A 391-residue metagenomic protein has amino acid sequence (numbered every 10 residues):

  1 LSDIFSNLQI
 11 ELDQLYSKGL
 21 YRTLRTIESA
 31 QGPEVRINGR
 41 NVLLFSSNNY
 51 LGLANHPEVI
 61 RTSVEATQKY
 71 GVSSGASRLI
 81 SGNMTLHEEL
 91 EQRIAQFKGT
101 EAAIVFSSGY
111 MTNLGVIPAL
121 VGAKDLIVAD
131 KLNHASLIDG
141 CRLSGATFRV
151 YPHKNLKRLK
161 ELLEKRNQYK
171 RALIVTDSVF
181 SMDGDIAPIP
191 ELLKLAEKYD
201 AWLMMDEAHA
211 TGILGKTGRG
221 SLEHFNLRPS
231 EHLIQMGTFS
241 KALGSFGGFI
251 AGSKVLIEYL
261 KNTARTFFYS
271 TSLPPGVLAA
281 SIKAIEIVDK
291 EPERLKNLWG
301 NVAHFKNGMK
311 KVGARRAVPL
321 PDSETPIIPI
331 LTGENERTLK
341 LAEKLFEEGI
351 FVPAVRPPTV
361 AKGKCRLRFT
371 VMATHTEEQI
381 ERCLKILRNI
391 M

Functional and structural regions predicted by a protein language model:
I10, Y16-V72, A201: N-terminal "arm"/small-domain region of PLP-dependent enzymes with the aminotransferase-like
P57, R61-E65, K69, E347-I350 (+1 more regions): PLP-dependent enzyme catalytic core of the Aspartate aminotransferase-like
R61, E65-S108: Conserved N-terminal alpha-helix of the aminotransferase class I/II PLP-enzyme fold
V116-A135: Conserved PLP-anchoring active-site segment centered on the Schiff-base-forming lysine
R149-M205: Active-site phosphate-binding strand-loop segment of PLP-dependent enzymes
T217, E223-Y259: Active-site PLP attachment segment
S272-E291, N297, N301: Structural motif of enzymes handling amino- and sulfur-group chemistry
K296-A303, K310-V312, R316-E348, T359 (+2 more regions): Conserved PLP-binding catalytic core of the aspartate aminotransferase-like
